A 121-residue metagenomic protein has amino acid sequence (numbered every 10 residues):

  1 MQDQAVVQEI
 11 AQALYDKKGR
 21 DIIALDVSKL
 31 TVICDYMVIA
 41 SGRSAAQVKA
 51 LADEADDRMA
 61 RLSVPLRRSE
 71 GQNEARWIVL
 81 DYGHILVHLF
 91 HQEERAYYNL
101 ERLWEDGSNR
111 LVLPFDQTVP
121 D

Functional and structural regions predicted by a protein language model:
M1-S28, A46-A50, D57-A60, E70-Q72 (+2 more regions): Long, contiguous binding/interaction regions
K29-I33: Short, flexible turn/loop "capping" segments at secondary-structure junctions
I39-S41: Short hydrophobic/aromatic beta-strand micro-patches that form the beta-sheet surface supporting nucleotide- or nucleic
R43, Q72, H84: Gly/Ser/Thr-rich helix-start
P65: Basic, polyanion-binding surface patches
L80-Y82: Active-site beta-strand termini and strand-to-loop segments that position acidic
